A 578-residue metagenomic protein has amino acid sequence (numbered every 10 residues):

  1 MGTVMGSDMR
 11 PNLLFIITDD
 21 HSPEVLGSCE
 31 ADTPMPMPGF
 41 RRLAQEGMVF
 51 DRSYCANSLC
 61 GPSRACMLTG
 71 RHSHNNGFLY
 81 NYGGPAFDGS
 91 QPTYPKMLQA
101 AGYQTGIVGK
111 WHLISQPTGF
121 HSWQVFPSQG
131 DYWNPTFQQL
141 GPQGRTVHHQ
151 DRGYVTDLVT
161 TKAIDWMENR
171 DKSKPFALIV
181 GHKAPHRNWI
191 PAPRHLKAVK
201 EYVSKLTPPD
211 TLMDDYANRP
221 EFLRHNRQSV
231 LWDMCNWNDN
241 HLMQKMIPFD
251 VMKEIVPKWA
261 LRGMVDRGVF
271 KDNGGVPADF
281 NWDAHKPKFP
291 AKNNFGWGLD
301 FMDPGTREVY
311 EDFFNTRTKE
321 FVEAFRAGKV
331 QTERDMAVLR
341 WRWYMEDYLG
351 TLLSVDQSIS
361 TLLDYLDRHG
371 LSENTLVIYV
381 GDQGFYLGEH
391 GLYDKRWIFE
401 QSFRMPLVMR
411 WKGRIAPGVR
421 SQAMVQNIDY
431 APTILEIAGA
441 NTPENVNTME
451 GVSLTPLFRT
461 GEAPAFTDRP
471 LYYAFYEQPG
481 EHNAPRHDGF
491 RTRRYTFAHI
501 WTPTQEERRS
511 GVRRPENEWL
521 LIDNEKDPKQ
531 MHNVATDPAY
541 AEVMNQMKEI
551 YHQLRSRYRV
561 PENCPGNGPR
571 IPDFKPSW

Functional and structural regions predicted by a protein language model:
M1-W519, P528-E549, Q553-S556, E562-W578: Formylglycine-dependent sulfatase
E525: Residues forming the ATP-binding cleft of Hanks-type serine/threonine protein kinase domains
